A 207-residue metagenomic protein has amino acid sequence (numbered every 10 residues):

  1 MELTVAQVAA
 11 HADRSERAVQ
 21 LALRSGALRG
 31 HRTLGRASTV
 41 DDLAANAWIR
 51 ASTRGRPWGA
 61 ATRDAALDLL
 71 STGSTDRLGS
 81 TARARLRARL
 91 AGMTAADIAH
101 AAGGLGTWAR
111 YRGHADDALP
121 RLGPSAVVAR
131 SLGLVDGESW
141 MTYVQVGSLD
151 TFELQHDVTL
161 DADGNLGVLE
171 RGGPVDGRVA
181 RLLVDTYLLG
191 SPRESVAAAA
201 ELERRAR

Functional and structural regions predicted by a protein language model:
M1-A22: Polyanion-binding surface elements
E2, D42-L43, A60, G177: Amphipathic alpha-helical repeat elements characteristic of tetratricopeptide repeat
T4-A6, S80, E194: Short, charged amphipathic recognition helices of the HTH superfamily and cognate SANT/SANTA-like modules
G26: Glycine-centered, phosphate/nucleic-acid-interacting loop/turn motifs that mediate DNA/RNA or nucleotide
R29-S52: Short helix-start
A44-G79: A short, Lys/Arg-enriched interface patch at domain edges and termini
L69, T75, A82-R207: Phosphate-handling catalytic interfaces
